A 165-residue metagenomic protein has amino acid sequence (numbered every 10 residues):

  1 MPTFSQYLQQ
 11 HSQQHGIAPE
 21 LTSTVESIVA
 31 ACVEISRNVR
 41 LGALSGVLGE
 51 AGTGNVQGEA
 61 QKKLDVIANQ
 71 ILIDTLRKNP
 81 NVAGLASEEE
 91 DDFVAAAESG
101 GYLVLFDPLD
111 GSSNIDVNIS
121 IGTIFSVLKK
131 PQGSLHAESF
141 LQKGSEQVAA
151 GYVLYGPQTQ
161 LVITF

Functional and structural regions predicted by a protein language model:
M1-L109: N-terminal subdomain of lithium-sensitive/metallo-dependent phosphomonoesterases centered on the IMPase/IPPase/PAP
G100-F165: DPxDG-like acidic metal-binding loop motif
